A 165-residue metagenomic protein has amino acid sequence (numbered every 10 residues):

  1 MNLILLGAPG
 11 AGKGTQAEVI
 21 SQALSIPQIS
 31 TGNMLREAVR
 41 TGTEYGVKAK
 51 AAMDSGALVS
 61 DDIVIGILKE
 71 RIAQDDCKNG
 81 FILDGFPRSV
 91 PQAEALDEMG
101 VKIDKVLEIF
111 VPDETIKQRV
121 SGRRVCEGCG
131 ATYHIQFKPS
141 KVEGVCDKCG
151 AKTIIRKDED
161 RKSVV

Functional and structural regions predicted by a protein language model:
M1-V165: Glycine-rich phosphate-binding loop of ATP-dependent small-molecule kinases
